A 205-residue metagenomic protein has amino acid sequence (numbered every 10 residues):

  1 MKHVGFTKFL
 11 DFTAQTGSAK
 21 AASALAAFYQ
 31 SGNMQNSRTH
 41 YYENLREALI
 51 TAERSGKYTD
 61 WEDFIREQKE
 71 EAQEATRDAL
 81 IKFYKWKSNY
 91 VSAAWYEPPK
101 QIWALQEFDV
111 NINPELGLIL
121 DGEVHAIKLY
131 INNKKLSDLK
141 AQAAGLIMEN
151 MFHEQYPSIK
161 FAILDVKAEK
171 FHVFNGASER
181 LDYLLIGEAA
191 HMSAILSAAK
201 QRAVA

Functional and structural regions predicted by a protein language model:
M1-A72: A structured, charge-rich N-terminal accessory region that forms the first stable segment of a protein and links
N44-L45, K140-M148, L185-M192: Well-ordered, non-membrane alpha-helical segments in soluble/globular domains
E67-P98: Acidic-basic catalytic patches of nuclease active cores, encompassing PD-(D/E)XK and other metal-cofactor nuclease
P99-L105: Flexible, glycine/threonine-enriched loop-and-boundary segments that flank and lead into catalytic domains of large
E107-A126: Active-site beta-strand-loop-beta-strand hairpin of nuclease catalytic cores that positions key catalytic residues
L129-D138: Short beta-strand-loop-alpha-helix junction that forms the active-site gateway of nucleic-acid-processing nucleases
D138-L139, H153: Compact mixed alphabeta submodule
H153-A205: Metal-dependent nuclease catalytic regions and adjoining charged, substrate-binding loops involved in nucleic-acid end
